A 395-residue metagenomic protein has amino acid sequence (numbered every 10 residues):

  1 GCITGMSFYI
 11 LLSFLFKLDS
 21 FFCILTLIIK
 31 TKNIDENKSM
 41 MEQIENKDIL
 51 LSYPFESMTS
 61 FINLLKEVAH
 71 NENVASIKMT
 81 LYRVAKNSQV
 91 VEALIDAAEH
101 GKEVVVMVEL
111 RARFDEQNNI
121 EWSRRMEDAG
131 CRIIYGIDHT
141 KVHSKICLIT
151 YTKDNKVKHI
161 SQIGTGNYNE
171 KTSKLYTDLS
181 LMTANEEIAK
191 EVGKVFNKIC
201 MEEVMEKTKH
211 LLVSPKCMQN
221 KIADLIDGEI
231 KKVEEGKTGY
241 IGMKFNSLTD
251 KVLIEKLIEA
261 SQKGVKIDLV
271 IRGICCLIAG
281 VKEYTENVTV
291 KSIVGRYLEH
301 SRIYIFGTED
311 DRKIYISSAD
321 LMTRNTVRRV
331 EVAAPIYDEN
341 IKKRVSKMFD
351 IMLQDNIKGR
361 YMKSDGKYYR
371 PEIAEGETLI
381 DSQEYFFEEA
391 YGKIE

Functional and structural regions predicted by a protein language model:
G1-I241, E259-K263, C275-E395: N-terminal localization/anchoring segments of enzymes in phospholipid and broader phosphate metabolism
D250: NTP/phosphate- and nucleic-acid-binding module
K266-V270: Hydrophobic alpha/beta core scaffold segments
